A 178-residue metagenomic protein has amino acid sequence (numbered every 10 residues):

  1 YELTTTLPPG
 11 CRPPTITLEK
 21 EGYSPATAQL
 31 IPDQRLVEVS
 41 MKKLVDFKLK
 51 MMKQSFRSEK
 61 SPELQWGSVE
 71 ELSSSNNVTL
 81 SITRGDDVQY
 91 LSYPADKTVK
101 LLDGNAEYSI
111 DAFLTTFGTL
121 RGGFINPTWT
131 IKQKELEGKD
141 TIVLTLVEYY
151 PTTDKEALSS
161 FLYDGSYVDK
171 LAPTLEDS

Functional and structural regions predicted by a protein language model:
Y1-S24, A28-D33, R84-Y149: Short Pro-Gly-centered beta-turn/loop motif in secreted/extracellular proteins
Y1-T4, L64-Y90: Short amphipathic beta-strand segments in non-cytosolic proteins
P8, D33, Q65-S68, S109 (+4 more regions): Serine/threonine-rich low-complexity intrinsically disordered regions
P13-T15, D46, S75-T79, E107: Exposed beta-strand and adjacent loop surfaces of beta-rich binding modules that mediate intermolecular recognition
D33-S55, T141-Y167, P173-D177: Conserved "repeat-terminator" motif of extracellular CCP/Sushi domains
V37-L44, E71-S73, T98-N105: Short, surface-exposed loop and linker segments with low hydrophobicity and enrichment for Pro/Ser/Thr
L44-S73: Structural motif
